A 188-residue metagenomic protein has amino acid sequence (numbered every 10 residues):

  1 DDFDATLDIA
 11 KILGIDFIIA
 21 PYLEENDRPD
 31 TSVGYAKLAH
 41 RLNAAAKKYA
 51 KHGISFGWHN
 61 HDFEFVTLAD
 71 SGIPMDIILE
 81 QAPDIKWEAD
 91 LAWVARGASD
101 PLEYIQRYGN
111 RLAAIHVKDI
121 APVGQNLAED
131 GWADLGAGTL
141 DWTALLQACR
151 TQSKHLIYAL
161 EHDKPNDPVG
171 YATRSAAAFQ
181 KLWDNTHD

Functional and structural regions predicted by a protein language model:
D1-W87: Active-site acidic/histidine proton-transfer and metal-coordination neighborhood in alpha/beta enzyme cores
G14, A69-S71, M75-K86, W93-D188: Histidine-acidic metal/acid-base catalytic patches
Y22-N26, D62-E64, L91-W93, D119-A121 (+1 more regions): Active-site-proximal loop/turn and secondary-structure-junction residues that shape catalytic pockets, frequently
